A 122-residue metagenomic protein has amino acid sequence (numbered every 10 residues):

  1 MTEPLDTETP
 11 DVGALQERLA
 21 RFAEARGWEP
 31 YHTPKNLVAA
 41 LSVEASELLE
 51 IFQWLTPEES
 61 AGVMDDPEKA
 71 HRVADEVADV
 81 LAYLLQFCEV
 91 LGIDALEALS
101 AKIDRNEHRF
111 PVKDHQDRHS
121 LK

Functional and structural regions predicted by a protein language model:
M1-K122: Flexible "arm" and connector segments at domain edges
